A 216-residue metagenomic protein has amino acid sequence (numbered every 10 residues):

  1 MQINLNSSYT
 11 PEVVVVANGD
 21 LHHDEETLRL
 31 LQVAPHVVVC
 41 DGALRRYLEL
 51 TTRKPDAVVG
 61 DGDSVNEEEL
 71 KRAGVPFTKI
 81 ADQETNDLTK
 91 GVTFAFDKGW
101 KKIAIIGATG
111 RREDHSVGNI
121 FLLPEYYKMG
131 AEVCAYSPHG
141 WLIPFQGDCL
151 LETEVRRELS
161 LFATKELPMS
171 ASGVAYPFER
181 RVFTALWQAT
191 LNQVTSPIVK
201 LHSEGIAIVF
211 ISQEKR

Functional and structural regions predicted by a protein language model:
M1-L70: N-terminal beta-strand-loop-alpha-helix module at the start of alpha/beta ligand-binding or catalytic domains
A73-I80, E132-C134, L159-S160: A glycine-rich helix N-cap at a beta->alpha junction
F77-G99: Short phosphate-binding loop-to-helix
D114-P124: Short Gly/Thr/Asp-enriched flexible loops that form oxyanion-binding sites at enzyme active sites
E125-E154: Class I SAM-dependent methyltransferase SAM-binding "motif I" and its flanking Rossmann-like core
F145-R216: Long, charged alpha-helical interface segments
